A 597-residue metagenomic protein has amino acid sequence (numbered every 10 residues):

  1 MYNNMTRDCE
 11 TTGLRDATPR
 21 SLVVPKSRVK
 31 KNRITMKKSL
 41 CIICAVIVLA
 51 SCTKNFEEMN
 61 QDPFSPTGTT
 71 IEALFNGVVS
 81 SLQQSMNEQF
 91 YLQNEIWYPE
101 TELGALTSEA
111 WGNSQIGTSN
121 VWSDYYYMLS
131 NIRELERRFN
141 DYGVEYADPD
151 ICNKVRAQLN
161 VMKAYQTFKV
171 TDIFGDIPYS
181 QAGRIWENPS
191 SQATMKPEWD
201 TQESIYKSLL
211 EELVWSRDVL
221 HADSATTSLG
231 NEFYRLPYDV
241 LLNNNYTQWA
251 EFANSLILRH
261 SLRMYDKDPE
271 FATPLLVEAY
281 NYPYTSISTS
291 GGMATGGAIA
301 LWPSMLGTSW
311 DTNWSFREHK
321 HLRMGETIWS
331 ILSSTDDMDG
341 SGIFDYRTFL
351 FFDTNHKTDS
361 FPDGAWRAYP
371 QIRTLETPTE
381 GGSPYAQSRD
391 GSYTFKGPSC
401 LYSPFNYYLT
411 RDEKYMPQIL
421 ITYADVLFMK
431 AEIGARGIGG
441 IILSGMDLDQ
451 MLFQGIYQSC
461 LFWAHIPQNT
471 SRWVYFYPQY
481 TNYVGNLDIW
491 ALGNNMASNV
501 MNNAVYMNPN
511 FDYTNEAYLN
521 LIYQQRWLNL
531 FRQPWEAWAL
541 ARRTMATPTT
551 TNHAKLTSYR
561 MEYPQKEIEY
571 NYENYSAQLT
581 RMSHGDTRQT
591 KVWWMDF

Functional and structural regions predicted by a protein language model:
M1-Y2, T6, G13-V23, R28-Q61: Bacterial Sec-dependent N-terminal signal peptides
K37-C41, A431, I522: Gram-positive Sec-dependent secretion signals
C52-G112, I116, Y126, S130 (+4 more regions): Membrane-proximal, proline-rich intrinsically disordered regions
K54-E57, Y407, N499-N502: Short acidic (Asp/Glu) and glycine-rich catalytic loops that position anionic groups and cofactors
G68-E72, L103-M162, F168-P467, D512-A517 (+1 more regions): Structured, solvent-exposed acidic/aromatic patches
S459-P467, R472-F597: C-terminal functional modules
